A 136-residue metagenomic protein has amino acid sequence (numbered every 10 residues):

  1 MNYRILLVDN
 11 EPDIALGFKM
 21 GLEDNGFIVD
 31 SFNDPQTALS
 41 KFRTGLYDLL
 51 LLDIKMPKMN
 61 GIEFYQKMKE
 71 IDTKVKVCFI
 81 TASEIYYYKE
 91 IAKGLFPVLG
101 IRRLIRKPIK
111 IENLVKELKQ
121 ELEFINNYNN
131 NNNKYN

Functional and structural regions predicted by a protein language model:
P12-D30: Two-component/phosphorelay signaling modules centered on CheY-like receiver
S31-L49: Acidic, metal-coordinating helix/loop segments flanking the phosphotransfer/catalytic sites of two-component signaling
N33-D34, N60-F64: Acidic catalytic/metal-coordinating carboxylates
S40, I62-T73, G94: Short amphipathic alpha-helix used as the core "switch/output" element in two-component signaling
D53, T81: Active-site residues of response regulator receiver
M56: Receiver (REC) domain active-site loop signature in two-component systems and cognate sites in sensor histidine kinases
E63, E84-I105, E112, K116: Alpha4 helix (beta4-alpha4-beta5 surface) of REC/receiver domains from two-component response regulators
K116-N136: The C-terminal output helix
